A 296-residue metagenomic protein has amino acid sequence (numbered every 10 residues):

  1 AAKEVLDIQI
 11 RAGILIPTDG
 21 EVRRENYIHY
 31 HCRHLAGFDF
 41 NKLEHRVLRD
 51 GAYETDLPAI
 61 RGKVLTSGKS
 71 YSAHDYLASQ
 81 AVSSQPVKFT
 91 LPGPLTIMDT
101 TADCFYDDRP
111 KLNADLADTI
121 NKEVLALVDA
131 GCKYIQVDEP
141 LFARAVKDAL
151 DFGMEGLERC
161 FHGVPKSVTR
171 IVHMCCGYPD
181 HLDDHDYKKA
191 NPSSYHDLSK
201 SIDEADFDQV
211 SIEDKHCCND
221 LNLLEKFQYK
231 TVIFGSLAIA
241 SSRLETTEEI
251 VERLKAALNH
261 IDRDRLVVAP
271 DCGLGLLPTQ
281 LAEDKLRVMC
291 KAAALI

Functional and structural regions predicted by a protein language model:
A1-I296: Domain-level signal for soluble alpha/beta catalytic cores
